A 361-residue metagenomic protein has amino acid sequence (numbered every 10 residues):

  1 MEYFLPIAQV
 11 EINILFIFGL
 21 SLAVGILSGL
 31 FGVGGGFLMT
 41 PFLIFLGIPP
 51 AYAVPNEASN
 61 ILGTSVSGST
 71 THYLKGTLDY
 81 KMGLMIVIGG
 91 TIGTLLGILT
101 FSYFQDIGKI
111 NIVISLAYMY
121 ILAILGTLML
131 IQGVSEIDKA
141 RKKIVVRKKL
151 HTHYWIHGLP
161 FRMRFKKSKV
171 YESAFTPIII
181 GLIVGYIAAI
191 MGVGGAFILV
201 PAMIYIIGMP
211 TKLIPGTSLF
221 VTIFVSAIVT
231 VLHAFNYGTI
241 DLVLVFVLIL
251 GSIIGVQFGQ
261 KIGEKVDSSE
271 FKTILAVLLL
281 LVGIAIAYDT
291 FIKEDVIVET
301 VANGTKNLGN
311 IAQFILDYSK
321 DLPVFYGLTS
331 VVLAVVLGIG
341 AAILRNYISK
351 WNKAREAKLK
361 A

Functional and structural regions predicted by a protein language model:
M1-L20, L74-I180, N236-A361: Juxtamembrane transmembrane-helix boundary motif
I17-L20, V24, S28, I44 (+6 more regions): Alpha-helical transmembrane segments of multi-pass membrane proteins, especially transporters and channels
I26-G36, E57, A188-A196: Short helix-coil transition sites and intra-membrane helix breaks within transmembrane domains of multi-pass
S28, L43-F45, H72-K75, F101 (+4 more regions): Helix-capping/transition residues at the boundaries of transmembrane alpha-helices and the short helical linkers
G36-G83: Juxtamembrane transmembrane-helix termini in multi-pass membrane transport proteins
M39-Y52, I198-L213, L232: Interfacial segments of multi-pass membrane proteins
G63-L74, F224-I240, T290: Membrane-interface helix-cap regions at the ends of transmembrane helices in multi-pass membrane proteins
V184-V225: Transmembrane helical segments that form the transport core of multi-pass membrane transport proteins
